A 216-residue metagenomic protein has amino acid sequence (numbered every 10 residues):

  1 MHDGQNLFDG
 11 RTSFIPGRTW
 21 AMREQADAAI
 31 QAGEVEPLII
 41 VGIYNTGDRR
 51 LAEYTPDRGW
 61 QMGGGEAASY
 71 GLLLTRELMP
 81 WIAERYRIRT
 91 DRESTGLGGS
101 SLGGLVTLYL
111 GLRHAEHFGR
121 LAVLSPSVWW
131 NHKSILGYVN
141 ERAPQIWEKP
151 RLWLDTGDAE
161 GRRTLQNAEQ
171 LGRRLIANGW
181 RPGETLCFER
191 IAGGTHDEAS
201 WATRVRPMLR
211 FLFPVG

Functional and structural regions predicted by a protein language model:
M1-G216: Non-catalytic cap/lid and distal C-terminal segments of serine-dependent acyl enzymes
